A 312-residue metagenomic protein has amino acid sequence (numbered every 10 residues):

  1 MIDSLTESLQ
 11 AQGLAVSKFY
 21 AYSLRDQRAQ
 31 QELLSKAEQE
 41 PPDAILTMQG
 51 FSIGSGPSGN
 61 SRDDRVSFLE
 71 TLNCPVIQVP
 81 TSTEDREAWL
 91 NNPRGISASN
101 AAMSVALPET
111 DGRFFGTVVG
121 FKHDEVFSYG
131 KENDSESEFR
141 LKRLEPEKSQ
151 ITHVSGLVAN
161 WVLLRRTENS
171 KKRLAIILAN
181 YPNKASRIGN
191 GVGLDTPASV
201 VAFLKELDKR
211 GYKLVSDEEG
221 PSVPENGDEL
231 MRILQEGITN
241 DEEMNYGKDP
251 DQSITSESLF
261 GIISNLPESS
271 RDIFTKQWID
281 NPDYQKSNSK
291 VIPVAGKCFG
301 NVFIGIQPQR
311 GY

Functional and structural regions predicted by a protein language model:
M1-Y312: An N-terminal assembly and electron-transfer interface module characteristic of large anaerobic redox and radical
